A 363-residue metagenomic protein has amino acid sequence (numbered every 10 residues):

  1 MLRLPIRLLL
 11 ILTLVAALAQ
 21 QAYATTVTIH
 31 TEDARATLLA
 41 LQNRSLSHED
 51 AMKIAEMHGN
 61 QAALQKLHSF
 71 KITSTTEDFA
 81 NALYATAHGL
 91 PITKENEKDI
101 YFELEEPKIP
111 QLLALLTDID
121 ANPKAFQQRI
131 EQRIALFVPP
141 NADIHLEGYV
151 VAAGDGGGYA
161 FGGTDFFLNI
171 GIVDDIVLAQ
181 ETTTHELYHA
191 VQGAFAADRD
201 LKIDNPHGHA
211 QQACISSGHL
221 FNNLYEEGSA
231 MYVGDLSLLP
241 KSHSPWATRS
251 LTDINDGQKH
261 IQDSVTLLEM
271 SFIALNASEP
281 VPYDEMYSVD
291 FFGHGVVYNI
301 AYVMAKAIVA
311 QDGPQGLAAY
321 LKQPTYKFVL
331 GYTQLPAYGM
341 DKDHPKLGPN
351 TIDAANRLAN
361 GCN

Functional and structural regions predicted by a protein language model:
M1-L9: Bacterial N-terminal signal peptides that target proteins for export
L8-A17: Bacterial N-terminal signal peptides
L18-A24: Sec/Tat signal peptide C-region and signal peptidase I cleavage site
A24-R133, F137-I144, Y149-A153: Non-catalytic architectural context of zinc metalloproteases
T37-H48, I54-Q61, L136-F137, A190 (+7 more regions): Structured segments of extracytoplasmic/periplasmic soluble domains in secreted or envelope-associated proteins
T93-L251: Acidic/His-rich structured neighborhood in mature extracellular/periplasmic domains
A247-N363: Pan-zinc metallopeptidase signature
